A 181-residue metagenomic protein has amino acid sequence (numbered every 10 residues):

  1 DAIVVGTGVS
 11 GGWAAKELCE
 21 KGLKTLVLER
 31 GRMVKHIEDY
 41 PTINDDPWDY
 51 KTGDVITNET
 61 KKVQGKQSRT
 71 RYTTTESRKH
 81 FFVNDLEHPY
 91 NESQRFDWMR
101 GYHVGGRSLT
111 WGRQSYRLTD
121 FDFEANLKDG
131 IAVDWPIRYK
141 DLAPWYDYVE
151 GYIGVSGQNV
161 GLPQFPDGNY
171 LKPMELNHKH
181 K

Functional and structural regions predicted by a protein language model:
A2-V27: N-terminal Rossmann-like FAD-binding beta1-loop-alpha1 element of flavoenzymes
G6, Y40-I43, N91, R138: Intrinsically disordered, low-complexity regions enriched in Ser/Pro/Gly/Gln/His and often acidic
G11, M33-H36, L118: Flexible loop/turn segments at secondary-structure boundaries
C19-P41: Glycine-rich FAD pyrophosphate-binding loop
E20, T25, I43-D45, T119-D120 (+2 more regions): Hydrophobic alpha-helical segments
Y40-I56: Acidic, Ser/Thr-rich peripheral helices and adjacent loops at domain boundaries
K51-F82, E87-D97, Y102-H103, W111-R117 (+2 more regions): Conserved redox-cofactor binding core of oxidoreductases
